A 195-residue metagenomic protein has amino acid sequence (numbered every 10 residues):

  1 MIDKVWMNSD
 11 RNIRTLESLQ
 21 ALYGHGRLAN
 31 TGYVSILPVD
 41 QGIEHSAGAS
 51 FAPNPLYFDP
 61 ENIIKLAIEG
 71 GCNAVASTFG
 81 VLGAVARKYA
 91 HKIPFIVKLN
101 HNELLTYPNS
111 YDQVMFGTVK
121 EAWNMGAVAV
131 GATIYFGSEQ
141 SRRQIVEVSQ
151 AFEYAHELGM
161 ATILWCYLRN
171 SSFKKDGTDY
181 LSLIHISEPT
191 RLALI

Functional and structural regions predicted by a protein language model:
M1-P94, K98: N-terminal capping/small domains of soluble enzymes
L37, A122, W165: Conserved, mostly hydrophobic/aromatic
Q41-F58, L99-M115, G137-S141, L168-L183: Active-site mouth loops of central-metabolism enzymes
I63-I145, A161: Active-site beta->alpha loop and helix N-cap motifs at the rims of alpha/beta catalytic domains
I93-F95, V148-Q150, D179-L183: Short, hinge-like loop/turn segments at secondary-structure boundaries
M115-N124, A151-H156, S187: Structured alpha-helical segments in the cores of large, soluble enzyme domains
V146, E153-A161, W165-T178: Glycine- and Gly-Pro-enriched alpha-helical subdomains that act as flexible, kink-prone "lid/hinge" or packing modules
I184-I195: Single conserved hydrophobic/aromatic residue that forms the stacking wall/gate of nucleotide- or nucleobase-binding
